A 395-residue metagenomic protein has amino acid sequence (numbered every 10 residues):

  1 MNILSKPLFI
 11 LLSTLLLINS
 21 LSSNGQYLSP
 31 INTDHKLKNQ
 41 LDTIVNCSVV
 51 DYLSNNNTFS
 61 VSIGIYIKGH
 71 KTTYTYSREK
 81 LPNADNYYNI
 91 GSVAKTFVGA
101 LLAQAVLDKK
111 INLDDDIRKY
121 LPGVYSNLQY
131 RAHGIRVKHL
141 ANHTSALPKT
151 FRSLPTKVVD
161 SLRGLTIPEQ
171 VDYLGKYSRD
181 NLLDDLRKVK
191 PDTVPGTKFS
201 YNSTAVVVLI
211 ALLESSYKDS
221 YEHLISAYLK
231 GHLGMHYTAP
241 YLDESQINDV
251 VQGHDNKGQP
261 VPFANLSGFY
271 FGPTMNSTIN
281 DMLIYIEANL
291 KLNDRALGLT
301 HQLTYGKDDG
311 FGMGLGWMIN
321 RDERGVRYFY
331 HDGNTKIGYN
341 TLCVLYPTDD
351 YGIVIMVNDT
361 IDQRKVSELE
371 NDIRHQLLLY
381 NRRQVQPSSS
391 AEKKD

Functional and structural regions predicted by a protein language model:
M1-S29: Bacterial Sec-dependent N-terminal signal peptides
Q26-S77, K119, E214, D219 (+3 more regions): Catalytic loop of the DD-peptidase/beta-lactamase superfamily, centered on the K-T-G motif and neighboring
P30, D34, R78-L81, D116-V124 (+3 more regions): Short linear capping/connector segments at secondary-structure termini
T43, T96-A100, V207, H223: A generic alpha-helix surface/boundary motif
N56-F59, E79-H139, T193-T204, Y270-P273 (+1 more regions): Short active-site loop at a secondary-structure junction that contains or immediately precedes the catalytic residue(s)
I65, V124, T144: Residues that line or immediately flank small-molecule/substrate-binding pockets and catalytic motifs
Q129-I337: Short, surface-exposed loop or secondary-structure junction motifs that flank catalytic or metal-binding residues
